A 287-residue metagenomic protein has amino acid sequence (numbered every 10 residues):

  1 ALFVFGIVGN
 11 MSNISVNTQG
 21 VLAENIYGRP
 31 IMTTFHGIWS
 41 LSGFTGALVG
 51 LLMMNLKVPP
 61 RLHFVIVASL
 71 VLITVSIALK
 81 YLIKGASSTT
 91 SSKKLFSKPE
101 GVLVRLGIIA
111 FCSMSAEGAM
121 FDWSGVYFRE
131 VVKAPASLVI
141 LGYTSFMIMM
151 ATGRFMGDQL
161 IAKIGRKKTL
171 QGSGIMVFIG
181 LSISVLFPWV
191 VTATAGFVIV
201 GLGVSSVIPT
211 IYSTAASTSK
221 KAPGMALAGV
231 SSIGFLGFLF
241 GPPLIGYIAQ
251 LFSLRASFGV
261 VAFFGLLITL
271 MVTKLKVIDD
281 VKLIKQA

Functional and structural regions predicted by a protein language model:
A1-V4, G180, V191-I199: Paired small-residue
F3, E100-A116, V198-L202: Pair of pore-lining "gating" transmembrane helices in MFS-fold secondary transporters
M11-N25, S206-S219: Intracellular juxtamembrane helix-capping segments at the cytosolic ends of symmetry-related transmembrane helices
T33, A136-T144, G224-A228: Small-residue hotspots at the loop-to-helix junctions and early N-terminal turns of transmembrane alpha-helices
M54, G153-R166, A249-Q250: Helix-to-loop junctions at the C-terminal end of transmembrane segments in multipass secondary transporters
R61-K80, A256-K274: Symmetry-related core transmembrane helices of the 12-TM Major Facilitator Superfamily/SLC fold
D122-L138: Short amphipathic helix-loop junctions that connect adjacent transmembrane helices in Major Facilitator Superfamily/SLC
K168-I183: Structural signature of the two symmetry-related core transmembrane helices
